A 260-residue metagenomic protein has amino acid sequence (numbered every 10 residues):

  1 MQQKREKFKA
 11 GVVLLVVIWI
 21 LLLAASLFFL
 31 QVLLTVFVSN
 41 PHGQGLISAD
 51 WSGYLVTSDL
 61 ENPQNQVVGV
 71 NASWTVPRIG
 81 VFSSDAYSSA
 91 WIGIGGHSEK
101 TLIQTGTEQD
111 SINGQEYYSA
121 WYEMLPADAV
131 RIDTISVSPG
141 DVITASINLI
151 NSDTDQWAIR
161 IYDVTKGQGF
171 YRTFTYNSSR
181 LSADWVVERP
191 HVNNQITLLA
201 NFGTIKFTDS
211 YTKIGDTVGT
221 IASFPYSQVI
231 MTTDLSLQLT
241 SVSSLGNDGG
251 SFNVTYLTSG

Functional and structural regions predicted by a protein language model:
M1-K9: N-terminal Lys/Arg-rich, disordered targeting/topogenic segments
K4, A24-A25: N-terminal leader/targeting signatures
E6, I20-L21: Generic signature of intrinsically disordered, low-complexity, basic-rich segments and short cationic peptides
G11-W19, S26-G260: Exposed, interaction-prone regions of secreted/extracellular proteins
